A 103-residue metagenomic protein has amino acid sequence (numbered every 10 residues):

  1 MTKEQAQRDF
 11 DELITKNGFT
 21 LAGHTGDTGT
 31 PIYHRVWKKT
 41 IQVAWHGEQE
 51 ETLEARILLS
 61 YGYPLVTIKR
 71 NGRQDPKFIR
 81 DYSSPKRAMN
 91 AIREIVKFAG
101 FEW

Functional and structural regions predicted by a protein language model:
M1-H46, P76, P85-K86, F101-W103: Negatively charged, low-complexity tracts enriched in Asp/Glu with abundant Ser/Thr
G23-D27, R70-G72, I95: Generic detector of ordered, mature protein regions
Q42-A91: Intrinsically disordered, low-complexity regulatory segments enriched in Ser/Thr/Pro and charged residues
R93-W103: Acidic, proline/glycine-rich low-complexity IDRs
